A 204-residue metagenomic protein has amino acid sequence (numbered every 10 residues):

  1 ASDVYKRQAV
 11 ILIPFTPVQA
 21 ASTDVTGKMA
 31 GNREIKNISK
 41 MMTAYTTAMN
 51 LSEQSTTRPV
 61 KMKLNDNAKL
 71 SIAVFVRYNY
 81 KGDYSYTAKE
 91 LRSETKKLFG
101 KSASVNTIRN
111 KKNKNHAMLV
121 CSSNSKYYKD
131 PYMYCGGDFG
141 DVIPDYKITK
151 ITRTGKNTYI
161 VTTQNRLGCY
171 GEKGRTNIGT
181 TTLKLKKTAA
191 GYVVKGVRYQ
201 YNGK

Functional and structural regions predicted by a protein language model:
A1-Y5: Short, small-residue-biased leader/transition segments that mark boundaries at the very start of proteins
L12-D24: Sec-dependent signal peptide cleavage junction
A21-K204: Mature, Sec-exported extracytoplasmic domains of Gram-positive
